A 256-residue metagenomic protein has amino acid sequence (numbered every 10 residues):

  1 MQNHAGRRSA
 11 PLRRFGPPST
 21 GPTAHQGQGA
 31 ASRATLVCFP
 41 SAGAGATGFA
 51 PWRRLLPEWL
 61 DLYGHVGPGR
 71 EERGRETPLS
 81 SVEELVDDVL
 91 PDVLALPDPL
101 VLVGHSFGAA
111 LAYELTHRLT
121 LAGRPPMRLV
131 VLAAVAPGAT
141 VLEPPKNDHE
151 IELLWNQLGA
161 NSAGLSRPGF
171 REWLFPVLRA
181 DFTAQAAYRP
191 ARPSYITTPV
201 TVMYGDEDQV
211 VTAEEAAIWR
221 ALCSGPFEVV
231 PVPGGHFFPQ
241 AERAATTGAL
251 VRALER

Functional and structural regions predicted by a protein language model:
Q2-V103, A110-R256: Domain-scale detector for complete catalytic domains at protein termini or as standalone homologs
